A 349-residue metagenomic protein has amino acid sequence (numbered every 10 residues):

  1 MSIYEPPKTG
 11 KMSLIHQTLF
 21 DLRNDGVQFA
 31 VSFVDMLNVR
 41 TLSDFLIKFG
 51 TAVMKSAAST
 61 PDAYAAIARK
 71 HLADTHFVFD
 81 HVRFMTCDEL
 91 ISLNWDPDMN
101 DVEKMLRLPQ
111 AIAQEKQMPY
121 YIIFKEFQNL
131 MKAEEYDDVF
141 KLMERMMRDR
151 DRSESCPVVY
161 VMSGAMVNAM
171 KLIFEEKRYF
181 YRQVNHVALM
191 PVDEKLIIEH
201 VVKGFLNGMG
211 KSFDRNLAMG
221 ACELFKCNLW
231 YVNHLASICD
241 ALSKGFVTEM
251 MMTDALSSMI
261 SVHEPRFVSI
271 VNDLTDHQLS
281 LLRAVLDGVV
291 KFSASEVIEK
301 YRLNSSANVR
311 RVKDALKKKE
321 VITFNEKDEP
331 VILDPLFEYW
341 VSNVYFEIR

Functional and structural regions predicted by a protein language model:
E5-T9, S13-Y121, L130-M131, Y136 (+1 more regions): P-loop NTPase nucleotide-binding core
M12, N228, D334: Short, conserved phosphate/pyrophosphate- and ester-handling motifs at nucleotide-, phospho-/glycolipid
S13, V159-L206: Alpha-helical sensor/transducer elements of the RecA-like P-loop NTPase core
D21, I238, A315-K318: Alpha-helical DNA-recognition elements
Q114-I123, N129-E135, V139-K177, L189: Sensor-1/coupling segment of RecA-like P-loop NTPase cores
I197-P265: Amphipathic alpha-helical "lid/sensor" segments that cap RecA-like P-loop NTPase cores
S261-R349: C-terminal leucine-rich, beta-strand-based interaction scaffolds used for sensing/assembly
